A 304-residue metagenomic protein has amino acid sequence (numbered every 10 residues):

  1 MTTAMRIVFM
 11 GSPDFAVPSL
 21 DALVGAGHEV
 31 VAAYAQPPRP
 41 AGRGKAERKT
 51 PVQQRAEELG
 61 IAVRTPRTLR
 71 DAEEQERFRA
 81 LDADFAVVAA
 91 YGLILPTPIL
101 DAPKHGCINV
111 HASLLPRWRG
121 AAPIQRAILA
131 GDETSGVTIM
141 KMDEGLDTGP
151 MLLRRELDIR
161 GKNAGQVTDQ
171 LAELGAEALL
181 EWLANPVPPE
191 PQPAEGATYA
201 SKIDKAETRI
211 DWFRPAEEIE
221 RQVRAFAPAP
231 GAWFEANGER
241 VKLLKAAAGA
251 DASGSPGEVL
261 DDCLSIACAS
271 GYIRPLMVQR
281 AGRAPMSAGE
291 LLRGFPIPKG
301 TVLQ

Functional and structural regions predicted by a protein language model:
M1-R6, G25, E58, A80 (+1 more regions): Short, low-complexity, intrinsically disordered N-terminal peptides in bacterial proteins
T2-R43: N-terminal Rossmann-like dinucleotide-binding module
R6, V31-A32, A62-L81, I94-A112: Internal alpha/beta domain cores that form substrate/cofactor-binding pockets in large enzymes and binding proteins
G11, A33, A56, A86 (+7 more regions): A residue-level signal for conserved active-site and pocket-lining positions in enzyme catalytic cores
S12-F15, R67-R70, Y91-L93, G249: Short beta->alpha connector loops
G25, Q36, F85-A200, D204-A206: Donor/substrate-binding cores of folate-linked one-carbon enzymes
Q36, P40-D84: N-terminal glycine-/serine-/threonine-rich beta1-alpha1-beta2 phosphate-ribose binding loop of Rossmann-like
F213-Q304: An anion-binding loop in the catalytic cleft
